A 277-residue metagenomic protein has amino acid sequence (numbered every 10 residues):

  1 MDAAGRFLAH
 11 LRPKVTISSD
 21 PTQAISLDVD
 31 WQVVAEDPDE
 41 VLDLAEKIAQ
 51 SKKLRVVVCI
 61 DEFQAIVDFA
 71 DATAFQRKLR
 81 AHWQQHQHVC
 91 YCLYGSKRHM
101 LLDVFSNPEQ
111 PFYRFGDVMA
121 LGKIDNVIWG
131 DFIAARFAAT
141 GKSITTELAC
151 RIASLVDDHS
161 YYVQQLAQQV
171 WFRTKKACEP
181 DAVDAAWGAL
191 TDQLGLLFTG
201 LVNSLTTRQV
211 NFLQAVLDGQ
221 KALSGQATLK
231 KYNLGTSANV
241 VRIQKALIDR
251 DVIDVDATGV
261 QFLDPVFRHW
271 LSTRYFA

Functional and structural regions predicted by a protein language model:
M1, F7-K14, I48, Q169-A177 (+4 more regions): Phosphate/oxyanion-binding loops and surfaces in catalytic or ligand/nucleic-acid-binding neighborhoods
M1-V57, A72, V89, A238: P-loop NTPase nucleotide-binding core
R6, G130-L196, A257: Amphipathic alpha-helical "lid/sensor" segments that cap RecA-like P-loop NTPase cores
Q50, G195-A277: C-terminal leucine-rich, beta-strand-based interaction scaffolds used for sensing/assembly
Q50-K52, V56-C59, A65-D71, R77-E109 (+1 more regions): Sensor-1/coupling segment of RecA-like P-loop NTPase cores
F63-A65, S96-M100, I124-N126, V170 (+1 more regions): Conserved nucleotide-binding/hydrolysis micro-motifs of P-loop NTPases
A70, L79, V104-F105, I133 (+3 more regions): Short, flexible helix/strand-to-coil boundary loops that buttress conserved ligand/catalytic motifs in alpha/beta
D117-I128: Conserved AAA+ ATPase "SRH/arginine-finger" region at the nucleotide-binding site
